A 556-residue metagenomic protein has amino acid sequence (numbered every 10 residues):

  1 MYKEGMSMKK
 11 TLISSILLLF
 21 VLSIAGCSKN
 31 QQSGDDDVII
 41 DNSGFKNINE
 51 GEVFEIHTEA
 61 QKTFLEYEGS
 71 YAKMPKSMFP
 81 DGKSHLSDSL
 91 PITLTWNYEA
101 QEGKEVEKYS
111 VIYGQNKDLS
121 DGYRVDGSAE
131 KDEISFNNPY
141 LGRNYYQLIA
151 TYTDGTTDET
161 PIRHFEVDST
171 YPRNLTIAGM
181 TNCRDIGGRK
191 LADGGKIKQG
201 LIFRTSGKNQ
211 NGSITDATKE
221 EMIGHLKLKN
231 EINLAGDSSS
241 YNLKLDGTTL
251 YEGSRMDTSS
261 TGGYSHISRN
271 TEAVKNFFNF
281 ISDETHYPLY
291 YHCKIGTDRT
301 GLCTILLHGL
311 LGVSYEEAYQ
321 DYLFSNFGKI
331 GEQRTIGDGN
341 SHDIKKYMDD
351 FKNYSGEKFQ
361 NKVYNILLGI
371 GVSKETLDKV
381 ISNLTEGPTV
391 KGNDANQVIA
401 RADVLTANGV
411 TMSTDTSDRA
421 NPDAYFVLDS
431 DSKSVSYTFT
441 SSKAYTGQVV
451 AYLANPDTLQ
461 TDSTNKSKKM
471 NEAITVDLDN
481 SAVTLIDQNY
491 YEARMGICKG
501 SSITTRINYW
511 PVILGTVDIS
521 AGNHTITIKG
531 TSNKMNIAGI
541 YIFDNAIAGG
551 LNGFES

Functional and structural regions predicted by a protein language model:
M1-S7: Short, Lys/Arg-enriched N-terminal segments with co-localized hydrophobic residues within the first ~10-30 amino acids
K9-K10, K29: Polybasic, lysine/arginine-rich low-complexity segments
L12-F20: Sec-dependent N-terminal signal peptides
S23-G26: C-terminal motif of bacterial Sec signal peptides marking the signal peptidase cleavage site
K29-L289, L302-G392: Cys-dependent protein tyrosine phosphatase-like superfamily
H292: Residues at the beta-strand->loop junction immediately N-terminal to the Walker
I295, R299-T300: Ser/Thr-glycine-rich phosphate-binding loops at phosphate-binding pockets of nucleotides, nucleotide cofactors
V390-S556: Extracytoplasmic
